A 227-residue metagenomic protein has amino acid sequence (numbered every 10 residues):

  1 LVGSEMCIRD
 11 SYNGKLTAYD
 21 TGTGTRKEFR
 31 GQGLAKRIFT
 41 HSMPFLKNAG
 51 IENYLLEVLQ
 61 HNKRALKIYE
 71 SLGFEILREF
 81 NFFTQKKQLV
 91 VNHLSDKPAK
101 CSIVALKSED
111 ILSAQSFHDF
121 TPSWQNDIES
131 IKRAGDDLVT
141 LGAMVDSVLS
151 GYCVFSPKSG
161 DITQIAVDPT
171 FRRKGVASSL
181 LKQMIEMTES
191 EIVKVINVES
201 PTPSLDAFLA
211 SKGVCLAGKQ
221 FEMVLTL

Functional and structural regions predicted by a protein language model:
L1-I8: Short, small-residue-biased leader/transition segments that mark boundaries at the very start of proteins
S4, G14-K15, Y19, S130-G142 (+1 more regions): A short helix-loop-beta-strand connector motif used in the catalytic cores of GNAT acetyltransferases and, in some
S11-D20, R30, Y152-I165, E191 (+1 more regions): A conserved beta-turn-beta hairpin within the catalytic core of GNAT-like acetyltransferases that forms part
G22-R30, I165-R173, E199: A short, internal acetyl-CoA/4′-phosphopantetheine-binding micro-motif in the GNAT/acyltransferase core
T25, G31-P44, K67-S71, R173-E186: Conserved acetyl-CoA-binding loop-helix of GNAT-fold acetyltransferases
K36, E52, Q60-R78, S178 (+1 more regions): Conserved active-site alpha-helix within GNAT-family acetyltransferase domains
L46-E57, T188-S200: Conserved GNAT acetyl-CoA-binding A-motif
L72-V154: Amide-forming acyltransferase catalytic core, primarily the GNAT-like/NAT-type and related acyltransferase folds
